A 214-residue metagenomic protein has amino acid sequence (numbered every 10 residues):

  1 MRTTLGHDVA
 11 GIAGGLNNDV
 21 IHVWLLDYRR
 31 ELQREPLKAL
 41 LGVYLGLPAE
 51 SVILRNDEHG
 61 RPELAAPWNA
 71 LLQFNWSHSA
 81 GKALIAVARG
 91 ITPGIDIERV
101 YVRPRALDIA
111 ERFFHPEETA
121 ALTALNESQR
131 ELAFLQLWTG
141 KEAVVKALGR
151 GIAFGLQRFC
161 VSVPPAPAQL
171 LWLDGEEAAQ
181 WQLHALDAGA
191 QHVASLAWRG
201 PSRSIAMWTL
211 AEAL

Functional and structural regions predicted by a protein language model:
M1-L214: Core catalytic alpha/beta fold that binds nucleotide/phospho-ligands
